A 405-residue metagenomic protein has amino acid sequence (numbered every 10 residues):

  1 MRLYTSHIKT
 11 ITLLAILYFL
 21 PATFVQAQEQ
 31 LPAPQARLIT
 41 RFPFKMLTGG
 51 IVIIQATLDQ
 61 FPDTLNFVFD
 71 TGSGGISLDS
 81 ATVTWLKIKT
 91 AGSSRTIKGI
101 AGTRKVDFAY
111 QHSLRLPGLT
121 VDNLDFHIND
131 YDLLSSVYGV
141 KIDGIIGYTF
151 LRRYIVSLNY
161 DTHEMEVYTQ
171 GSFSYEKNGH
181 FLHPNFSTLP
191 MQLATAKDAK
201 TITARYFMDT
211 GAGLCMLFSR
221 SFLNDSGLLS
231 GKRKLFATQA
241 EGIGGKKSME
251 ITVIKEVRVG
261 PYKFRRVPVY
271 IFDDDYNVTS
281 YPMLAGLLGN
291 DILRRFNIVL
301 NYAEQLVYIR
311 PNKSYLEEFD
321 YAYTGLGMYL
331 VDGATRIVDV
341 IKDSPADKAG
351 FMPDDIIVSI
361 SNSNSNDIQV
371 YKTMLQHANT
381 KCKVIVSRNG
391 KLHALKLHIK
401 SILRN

Functional and structural regions predicted by a protein language model:
M1-A33: Bacterial Sec-dependent N-terminal signal peptides
Q26-N405: Pepsin/retropepsin-fold aspartyl endopeptidases
